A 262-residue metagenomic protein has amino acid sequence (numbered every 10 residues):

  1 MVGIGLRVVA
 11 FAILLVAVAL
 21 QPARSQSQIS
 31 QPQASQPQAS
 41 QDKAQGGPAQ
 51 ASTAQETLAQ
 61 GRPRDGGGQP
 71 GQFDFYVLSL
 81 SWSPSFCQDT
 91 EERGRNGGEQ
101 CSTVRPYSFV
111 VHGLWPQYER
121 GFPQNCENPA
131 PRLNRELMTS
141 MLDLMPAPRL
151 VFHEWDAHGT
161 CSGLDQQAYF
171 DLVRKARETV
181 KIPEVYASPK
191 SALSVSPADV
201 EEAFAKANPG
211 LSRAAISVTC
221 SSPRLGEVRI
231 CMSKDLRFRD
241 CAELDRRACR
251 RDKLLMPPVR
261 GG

Functional and structural regions predicted by a protein language model:
M1-A10: Bacterial N-terminal signal peptides that target proteins for export
G5, Q28, G61-G67, Q72 (+2 more regions): Intrinsically disordered, low-complexity eukaryotic regions enriched in glycine, serine and charged residues
A10-A19: Bacterial N-terminal signal peptides
A23-S27: Boundary at the C-terminal end of the N-terminal hydrophobic targeting segment
S30-Q41: Long, intrinsically disordered low-complexity tandem-repeat segments
G47-D89: N-terminal module-boundary/linker segments of secreted carbohydrate-active enzymes
V77, E91-G262: Domain-level detector of nuclease and nuclease-like folds in predominantly extracellular/periplasmic contexts
